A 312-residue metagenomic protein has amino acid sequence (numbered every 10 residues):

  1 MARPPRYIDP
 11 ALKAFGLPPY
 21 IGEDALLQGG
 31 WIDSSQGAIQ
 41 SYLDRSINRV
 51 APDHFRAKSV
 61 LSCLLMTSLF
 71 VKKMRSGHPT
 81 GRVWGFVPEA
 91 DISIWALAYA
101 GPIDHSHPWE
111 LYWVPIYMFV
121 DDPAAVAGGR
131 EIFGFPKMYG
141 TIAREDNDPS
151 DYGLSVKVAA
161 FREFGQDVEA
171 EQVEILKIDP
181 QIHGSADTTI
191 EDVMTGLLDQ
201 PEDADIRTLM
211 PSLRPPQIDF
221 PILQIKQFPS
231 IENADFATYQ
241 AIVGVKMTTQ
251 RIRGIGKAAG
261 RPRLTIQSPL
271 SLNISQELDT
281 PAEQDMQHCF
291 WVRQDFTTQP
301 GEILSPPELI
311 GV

Functional and structural regions predicted by a protein language model:
M1-H78, I242, R261-P269, E277-D279 (+2 more regions): N-terminal domain-onset segments
A2-K13, A127-V312: Interaction-surface and assembly-scaffold signal
D24-D151: Structured, non-membrane catalytic/scaffold regions adjacent to prosthetic-group chemistry
